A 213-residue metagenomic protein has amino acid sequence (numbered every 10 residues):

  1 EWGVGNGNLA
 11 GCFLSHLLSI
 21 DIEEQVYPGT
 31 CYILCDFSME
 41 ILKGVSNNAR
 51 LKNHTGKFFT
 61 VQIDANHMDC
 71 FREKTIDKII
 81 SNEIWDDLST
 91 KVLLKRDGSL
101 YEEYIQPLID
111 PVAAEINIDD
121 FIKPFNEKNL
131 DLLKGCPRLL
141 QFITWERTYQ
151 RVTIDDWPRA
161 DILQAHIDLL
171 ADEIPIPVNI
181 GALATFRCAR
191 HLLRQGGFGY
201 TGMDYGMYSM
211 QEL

Functional and structural regions predicted by a protein language model:
G3: Conserved S-adenosyl-L-methionine
N6-Y27: Conserved SAM-binding loop of SAM-dependent methyltransferases across substrates and taxa, primarily the Class I
G7-L14, L42-S46, F71-R72, T90-V92 (+1 more regions): A short acidic (Asp/Glu
H16, L51, K95-S99: Glycine-rich, phosphate-binding/catalytic loops in enzymes
D21, L34-F37, D204: Conserved acidic E/D residue at the C-terminus of a beta-strand in Rossmann-like folds
Q25-I33, G56-F59, D77, F198: Residue-level recognition of the N-termini of beta-strands and the immediately preceding loop/turn
F37-K74, T148-R151, D156: S-adenosyl-L-methionine
T75-L213: Class I S-adenosyl-L-methionine
